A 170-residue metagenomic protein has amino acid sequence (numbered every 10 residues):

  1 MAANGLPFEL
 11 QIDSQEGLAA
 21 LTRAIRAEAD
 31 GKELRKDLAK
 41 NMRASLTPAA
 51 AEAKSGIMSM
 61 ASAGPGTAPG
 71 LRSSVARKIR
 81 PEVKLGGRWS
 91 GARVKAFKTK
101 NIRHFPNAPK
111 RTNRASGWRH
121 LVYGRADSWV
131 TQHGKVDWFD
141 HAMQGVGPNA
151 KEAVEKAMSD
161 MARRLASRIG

Functional and structural regions predicted by a protein language model:
M1-G91, S116-G170: Short, Lys/Arg-rich flexible segments
V94-A96: Extended beta-sheet lipid-handling architectures
T99-Y123: Extended Gly/Ser/Thr-rich low-complexity repeat segments, especially those forming or decorating extracellular
